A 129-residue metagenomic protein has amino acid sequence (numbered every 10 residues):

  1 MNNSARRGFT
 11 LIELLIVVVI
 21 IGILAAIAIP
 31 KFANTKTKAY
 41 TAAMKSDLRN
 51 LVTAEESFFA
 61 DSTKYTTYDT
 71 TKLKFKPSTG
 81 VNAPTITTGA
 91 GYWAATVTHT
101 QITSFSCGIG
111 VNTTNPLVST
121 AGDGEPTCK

Functional and structural regions predicted by a protein language model:
M1-F9: N-terminal leader/signal peptides at the extreme start of proteins
F9-L11, Y40: N-terminal export and membrane-targeting signals
I12-K31: Alpha-helical hydrophobic helix detector
V18, K45, V52: Conserved catalytic core of two-component sensor histidine kinases
A28, T35, E55: Conserved alpha-helical elements of the SDR catalytic core
K31-L48: Aliphatic-rich helix starts adjacent to a transmembrane/signal segment
R49, T53-K129: Periplasmic/extracellular, small/polar-rich flexible segments of pilin-like filament-forming proteins
